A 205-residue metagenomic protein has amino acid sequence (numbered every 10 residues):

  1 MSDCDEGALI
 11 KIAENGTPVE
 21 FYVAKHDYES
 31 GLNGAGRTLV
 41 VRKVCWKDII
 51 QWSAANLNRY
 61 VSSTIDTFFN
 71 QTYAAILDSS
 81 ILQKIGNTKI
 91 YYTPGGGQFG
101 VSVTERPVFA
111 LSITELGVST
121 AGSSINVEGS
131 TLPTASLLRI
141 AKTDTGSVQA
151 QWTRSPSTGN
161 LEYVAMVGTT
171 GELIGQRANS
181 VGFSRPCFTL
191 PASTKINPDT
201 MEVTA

Functional and structural regions predicted by a protein language model:
M1-A205: Collagenous Gly-X-Y triple-helix signature in extracellular proteins
